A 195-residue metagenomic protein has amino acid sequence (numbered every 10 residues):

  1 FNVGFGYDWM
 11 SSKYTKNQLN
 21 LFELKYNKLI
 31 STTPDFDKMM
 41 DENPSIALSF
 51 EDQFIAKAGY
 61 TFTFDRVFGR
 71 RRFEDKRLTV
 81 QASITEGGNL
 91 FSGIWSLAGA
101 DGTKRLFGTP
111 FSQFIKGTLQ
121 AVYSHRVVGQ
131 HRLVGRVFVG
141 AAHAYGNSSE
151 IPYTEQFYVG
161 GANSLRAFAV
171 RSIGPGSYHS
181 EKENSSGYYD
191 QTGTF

Functional and structural regions predicted by a protein language model:
F1: A surface-exposed, charged beta-strand/loop segment in the N-terminal or early-internal portion of soluble proteins
G4, Y14-F195: C-terminal outer-membrane beta-barrel translocator/porin domains of Gram-negative envelope proteins and their
